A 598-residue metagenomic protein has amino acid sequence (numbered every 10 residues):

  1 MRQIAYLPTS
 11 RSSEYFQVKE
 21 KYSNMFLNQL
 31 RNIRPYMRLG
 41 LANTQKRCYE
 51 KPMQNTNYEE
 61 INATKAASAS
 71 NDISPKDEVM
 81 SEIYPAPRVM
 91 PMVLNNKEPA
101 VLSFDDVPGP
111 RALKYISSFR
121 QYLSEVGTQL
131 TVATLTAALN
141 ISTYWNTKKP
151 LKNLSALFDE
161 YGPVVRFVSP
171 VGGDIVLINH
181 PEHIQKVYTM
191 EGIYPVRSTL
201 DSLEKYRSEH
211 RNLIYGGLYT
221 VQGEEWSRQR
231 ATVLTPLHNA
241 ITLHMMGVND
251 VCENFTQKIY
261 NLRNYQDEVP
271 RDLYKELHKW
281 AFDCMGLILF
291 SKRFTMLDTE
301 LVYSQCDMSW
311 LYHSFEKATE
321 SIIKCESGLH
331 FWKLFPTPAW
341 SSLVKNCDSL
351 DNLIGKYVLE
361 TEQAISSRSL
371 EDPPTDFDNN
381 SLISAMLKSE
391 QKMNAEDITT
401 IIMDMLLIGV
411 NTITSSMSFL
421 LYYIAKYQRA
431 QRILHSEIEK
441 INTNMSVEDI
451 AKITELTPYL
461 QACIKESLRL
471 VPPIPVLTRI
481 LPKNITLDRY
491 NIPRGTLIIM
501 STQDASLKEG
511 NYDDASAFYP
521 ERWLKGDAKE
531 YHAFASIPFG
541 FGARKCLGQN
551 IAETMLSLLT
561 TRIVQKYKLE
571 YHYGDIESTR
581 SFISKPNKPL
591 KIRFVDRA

Functional and structural regions predicted by a protein language model:
M1-G40: N-terminal chloroplast transit peptides
G40, T44-P52, N57-R211, E224-R228 (+5 more regions): N-terminal membrane-proximal hinge/A-helix region immediately C-terminal to the signal-anchor transmembrane segment
M92-F104, V196-Y206, L243-M417, I433: Cytochrome P450 heme-thiolate monooxygenase catalytic core
N140-G162, N352, V447-D488, E509: Conserved cytochrome P450 K-helix E-x-x-R motif and the immediately C-terminal K′/meander segment
G216, K525-L556, S578-T579: Cytochrome P450 heme-thiolate "Cys pocket" and heme-binding signature region
T412-A425, L559: Short, small-residue alpha-helix embedded
Q428-A430, N550-P586: Cytochrome P450 heme-binding "Cys pocket" and the immediately downstream C-terminal segment
M500-D527: Conserved cytochrome P450 K-helix/beta-meander segment immediately N-terminal to the heme-binding cysteine loop
